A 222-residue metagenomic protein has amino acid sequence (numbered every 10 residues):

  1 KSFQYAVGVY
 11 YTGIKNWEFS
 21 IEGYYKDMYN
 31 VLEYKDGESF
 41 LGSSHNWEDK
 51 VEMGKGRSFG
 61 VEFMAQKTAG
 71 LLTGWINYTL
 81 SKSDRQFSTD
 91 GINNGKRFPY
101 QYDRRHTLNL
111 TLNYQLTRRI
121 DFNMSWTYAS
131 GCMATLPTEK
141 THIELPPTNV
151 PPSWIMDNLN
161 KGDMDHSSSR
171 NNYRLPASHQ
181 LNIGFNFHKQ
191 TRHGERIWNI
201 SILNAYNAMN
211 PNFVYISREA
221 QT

Functional and structural regions predicted by a protein language model:
K1-E48: Membrane-embedded beta-barrel scaffold of Gram-negative outer-membrane proteins
K1-S2, G42-K50, D90-K96, D163-N171 (+1 more regions): Extracytoplasmic loops and strand-loop junctions of Gram-negative outer membrane beta-barrel proteins
K1-Y5, K55-F59, R104-L108, A177-L181 (+1 more regions): Residues that define the transmembrane beta-barrel architecture of outer-membrane proteins
Y5, F19-I21, G74-I76, L110 (+3 more regions): Transmembrane beta-strands of outer-membrane beta-barrel proteins
I14-N16, K67-T73, T117-R119, T191-E195 (+1 more regions): Strand-connecting loop/turn motifs
Y24-D27, H45-L136: Gram-negative outer-membrane beta-barrel transporters
Y29, R119, T127-K161, R174-T222: C-terminal beta-signal and adjacent terminal beta-strands/loops of Gram-negative outer-membrane beta-barrel proteins
V31-F40, S81, R85-N93, T135-T141 (+1 more regions): Outer-membrane beta-barrel translocator domains and adjoining extracellular loop/strand segments of Gram-negative
